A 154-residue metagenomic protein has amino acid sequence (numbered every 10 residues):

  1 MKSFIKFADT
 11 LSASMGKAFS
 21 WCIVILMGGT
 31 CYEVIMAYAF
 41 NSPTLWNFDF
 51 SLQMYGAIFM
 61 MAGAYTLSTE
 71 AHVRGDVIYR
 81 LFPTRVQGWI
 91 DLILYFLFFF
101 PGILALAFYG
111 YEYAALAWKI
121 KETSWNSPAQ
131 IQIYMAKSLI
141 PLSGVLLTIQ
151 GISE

Functional and structural regions predicted by a protein language model:
M1-E154: Alpha-helical transmembrane segments and membrane-interface helix-loop junctions in multi-pass membrane proteins
